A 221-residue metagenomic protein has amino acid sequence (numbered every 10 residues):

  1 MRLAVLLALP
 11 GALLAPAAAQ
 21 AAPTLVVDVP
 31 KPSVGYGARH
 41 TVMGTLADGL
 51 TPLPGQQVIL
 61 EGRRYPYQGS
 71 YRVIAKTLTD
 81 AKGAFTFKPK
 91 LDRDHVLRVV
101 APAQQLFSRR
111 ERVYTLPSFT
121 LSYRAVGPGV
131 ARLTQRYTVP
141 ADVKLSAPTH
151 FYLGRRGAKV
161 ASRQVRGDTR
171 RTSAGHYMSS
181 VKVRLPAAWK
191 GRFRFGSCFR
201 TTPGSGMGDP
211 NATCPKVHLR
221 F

Functional and structural regions predicted by a protein language model:
R2-F221: Low-complexity, Ser/Thr/Pro-rich intrinsically disordered linker/stalk segments at domain junctions
